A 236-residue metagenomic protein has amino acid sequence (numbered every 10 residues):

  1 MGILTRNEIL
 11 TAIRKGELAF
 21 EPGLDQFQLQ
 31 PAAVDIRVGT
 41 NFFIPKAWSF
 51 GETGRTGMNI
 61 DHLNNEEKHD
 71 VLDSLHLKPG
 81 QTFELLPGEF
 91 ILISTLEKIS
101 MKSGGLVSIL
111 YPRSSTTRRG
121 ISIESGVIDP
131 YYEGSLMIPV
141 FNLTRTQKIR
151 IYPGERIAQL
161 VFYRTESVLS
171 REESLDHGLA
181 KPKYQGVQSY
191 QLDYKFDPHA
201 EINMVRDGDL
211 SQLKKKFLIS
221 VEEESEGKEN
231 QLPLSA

Functional and structural regions predicted by a protein language model:
M1-A236: DUTPase catalytic domain/fold
